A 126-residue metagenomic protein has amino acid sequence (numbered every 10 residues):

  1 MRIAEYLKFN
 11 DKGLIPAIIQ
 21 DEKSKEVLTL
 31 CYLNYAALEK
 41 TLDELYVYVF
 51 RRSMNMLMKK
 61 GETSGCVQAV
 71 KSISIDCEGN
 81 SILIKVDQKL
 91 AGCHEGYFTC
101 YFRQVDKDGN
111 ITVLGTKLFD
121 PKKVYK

Functional and structural regions predicted by a protein language model:
R2-L14, Q20-L28, L33-K126: C-terminal binding/interaction regions
